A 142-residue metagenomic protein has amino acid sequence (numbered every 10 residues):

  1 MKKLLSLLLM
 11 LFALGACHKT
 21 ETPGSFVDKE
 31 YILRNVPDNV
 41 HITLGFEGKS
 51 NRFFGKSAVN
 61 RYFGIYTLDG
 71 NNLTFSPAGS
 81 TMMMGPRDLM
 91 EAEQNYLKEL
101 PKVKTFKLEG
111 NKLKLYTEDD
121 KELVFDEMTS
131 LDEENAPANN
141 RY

Functional and structural regions predicted by a protein language model:
M1-L4: Positively charged n-region of N-terminal signal peptides that target proteins for export
S6-L8: Sec-dependent N-terminal signal peptides
C17-Y142: Lipid interaction determinants
